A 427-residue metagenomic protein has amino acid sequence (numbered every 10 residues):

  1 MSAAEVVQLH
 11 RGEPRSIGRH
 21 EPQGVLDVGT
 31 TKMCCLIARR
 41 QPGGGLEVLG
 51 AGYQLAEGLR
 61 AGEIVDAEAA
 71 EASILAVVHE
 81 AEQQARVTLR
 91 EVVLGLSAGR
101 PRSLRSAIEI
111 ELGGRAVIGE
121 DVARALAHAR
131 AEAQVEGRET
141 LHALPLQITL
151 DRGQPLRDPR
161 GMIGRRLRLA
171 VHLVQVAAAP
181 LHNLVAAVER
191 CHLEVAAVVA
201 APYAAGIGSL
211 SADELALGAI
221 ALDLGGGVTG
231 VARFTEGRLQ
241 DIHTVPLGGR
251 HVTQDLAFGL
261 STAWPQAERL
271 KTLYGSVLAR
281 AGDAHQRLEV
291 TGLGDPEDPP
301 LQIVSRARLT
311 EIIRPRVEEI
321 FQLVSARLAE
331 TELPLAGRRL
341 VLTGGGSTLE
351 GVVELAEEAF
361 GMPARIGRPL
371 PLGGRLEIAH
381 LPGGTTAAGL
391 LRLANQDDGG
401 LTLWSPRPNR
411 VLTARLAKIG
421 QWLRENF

Functional and structural regions predicted by a protein language model:
M1-K32, L36-A221, L239, A263-T310 (+6 more regions): Nucleotide/phosphate-binding catalytic cleft detector across ATP-hydrolyzing and phosphate-transferring enzymes
V28, R233-T235, H243-T244, G292 (+2 more regions): Active-site proximal loops enriched in glycine and acidic residues that flank catalytic Cys/His/Asp and coordinate
S97, V176-A177, S276-A279, A336-A359: Glycine-rich phosphate-binding loops at beta-strand->alpha-helix junctions
V171, L217-G259: Glycine-rich phosphate-binding loop of actin/hexokinase-like ATP-binding domains
P180, G248, V252, T348 (+1 more regions): Catalytic-loop motifs flanking and including active-site residues across diverse enzymes
V245-P246, R368-L372, L390: Short, acidic/turn-prone active-site loops that include or flank metal/cofactor- and phosphate-binding residues
R316-S325: A general structural motif
A326-S347, A359, R365-G374, I378: Hydrophobic alpha-helical bundle architecture
